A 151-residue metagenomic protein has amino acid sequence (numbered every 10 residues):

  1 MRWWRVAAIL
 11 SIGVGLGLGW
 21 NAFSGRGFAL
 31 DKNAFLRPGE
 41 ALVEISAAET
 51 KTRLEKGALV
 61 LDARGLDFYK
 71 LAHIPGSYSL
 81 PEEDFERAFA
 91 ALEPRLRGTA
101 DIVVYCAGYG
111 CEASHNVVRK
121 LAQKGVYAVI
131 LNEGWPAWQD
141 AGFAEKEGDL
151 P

Functional and structural regions predicted by a protein language model:
M1-L71, P151: Flexible, polar/low-complexity N-terminal or interdomain linker segments that lie immediately upstream of folded
P38-V104, G108-G110: Positively charged, proline/Ser/Thr-rich regional signature most characteristic of the Rhodanese/CDC25-like
L59, Y127, A144: Residue-level detector of anion-binding/catalytic polar loops
A72, D140-A141: Short Asp/Glu-rich motifs
E93-Q139: Catalytic cysteine-centered active loop of the rhodanese-like fold, especially the PTP/DSP P-loop
G142-P151: Active-site neighborhoods of enzymes that stabilize oxyanions during catalysis
